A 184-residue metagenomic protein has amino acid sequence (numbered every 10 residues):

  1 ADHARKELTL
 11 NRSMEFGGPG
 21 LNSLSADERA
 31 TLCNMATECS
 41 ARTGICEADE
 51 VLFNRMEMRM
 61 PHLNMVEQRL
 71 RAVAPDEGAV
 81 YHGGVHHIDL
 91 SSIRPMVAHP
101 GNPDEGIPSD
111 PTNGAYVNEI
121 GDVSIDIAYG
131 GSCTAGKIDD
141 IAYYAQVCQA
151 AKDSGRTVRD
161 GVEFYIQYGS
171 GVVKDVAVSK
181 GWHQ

Functional and structural regions predicted by a protein language model:
A1-Q184: Fe-S-dependent hydro-lyases/dehydratases of central metabolism
